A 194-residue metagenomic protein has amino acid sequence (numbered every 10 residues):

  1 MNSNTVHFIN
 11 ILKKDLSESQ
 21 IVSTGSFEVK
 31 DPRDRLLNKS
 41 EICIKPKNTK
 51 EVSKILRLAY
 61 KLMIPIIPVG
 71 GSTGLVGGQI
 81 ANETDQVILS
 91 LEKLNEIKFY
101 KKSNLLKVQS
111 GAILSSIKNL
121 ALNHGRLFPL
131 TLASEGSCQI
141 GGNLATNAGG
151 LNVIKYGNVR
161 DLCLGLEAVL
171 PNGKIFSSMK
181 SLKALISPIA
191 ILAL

Functional and structural regions predicted by a protein language model:
M1-R57, G74-N104, N119, A133 (+1 more regions): N-terminal flexible segment immediately upstream of the FAD-binding catalytic core in FAD-dependent oxidoreductases
L16, L62-I64, G125: A common structural junction motif
P46, P68, S110: Conserved strand-loop elements at the edges of beta-sheets that form or border functional pockets
I66-P68, L130: ATP-grasp fold ATP-binding core
V69-T73: Glycine-rich beta-strand-to-loop/alpha-helix junction loops that act as flexible
E96-Y100, N104-S110, L114-L194: FAD-binding subdomain of flavoenzyme oxidoreductases
